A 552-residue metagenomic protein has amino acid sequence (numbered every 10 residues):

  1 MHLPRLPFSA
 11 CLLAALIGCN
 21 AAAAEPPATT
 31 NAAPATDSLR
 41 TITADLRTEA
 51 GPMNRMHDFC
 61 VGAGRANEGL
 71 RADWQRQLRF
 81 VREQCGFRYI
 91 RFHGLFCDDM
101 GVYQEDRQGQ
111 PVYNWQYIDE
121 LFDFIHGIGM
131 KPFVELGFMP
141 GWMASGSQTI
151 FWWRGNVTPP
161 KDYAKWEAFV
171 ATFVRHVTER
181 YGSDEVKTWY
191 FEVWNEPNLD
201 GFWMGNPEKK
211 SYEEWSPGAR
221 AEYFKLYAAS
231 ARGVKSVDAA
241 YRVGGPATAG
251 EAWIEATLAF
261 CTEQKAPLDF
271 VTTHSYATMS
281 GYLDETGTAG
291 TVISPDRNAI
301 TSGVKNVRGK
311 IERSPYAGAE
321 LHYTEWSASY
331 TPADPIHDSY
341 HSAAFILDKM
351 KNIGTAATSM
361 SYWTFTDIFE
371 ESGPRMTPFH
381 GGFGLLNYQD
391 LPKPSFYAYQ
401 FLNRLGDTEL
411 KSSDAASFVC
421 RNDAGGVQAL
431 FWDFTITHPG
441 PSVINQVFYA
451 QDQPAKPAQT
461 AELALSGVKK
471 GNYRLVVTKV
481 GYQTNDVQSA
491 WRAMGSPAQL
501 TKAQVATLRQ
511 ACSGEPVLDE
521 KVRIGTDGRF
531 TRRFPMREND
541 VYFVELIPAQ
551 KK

Functional and structural regions predicted by a protein language model:
M1-R5: N-terminal secretory signal peptides that target proteins for export/translocation
P7-G18: Bacterial N-terminal signal peptides
A21-Y190, Y212-G250, Q264-A266, E312-G318 (+4 more regions): Non-catalytic accessory regions flanking glycosidase/transglycosidase catalytic cores in CAZymes
D98-V102, G141-I150, N198-M204, T278-E285 (+3 more regions): Short acidic/His/Gly/Ser-rich catalytic and metal-binding motifs that mark active-site loops of diverse hydrolases
W142, F191-K209, G250-A252, L321-T331: Active-site-proximal loop/short-helix segments that contain or immediately flank catalytic acid/base residue(s)
V170, K187-W189, N195, Y241 (+5 more regions): Aromatic- and acid-rich polysaccharide-binding/catalytic face of secreted or lumenal carbohydrate-active enzymes
F173, I300-K310: Short, well-ordered amphipathic alpha-helical segments that serve as non-catalytic structural scaffolds within diverse
G281-V292, V307-A343, S372-L386: Active-site clefts of carbohydrate-active enzymes
